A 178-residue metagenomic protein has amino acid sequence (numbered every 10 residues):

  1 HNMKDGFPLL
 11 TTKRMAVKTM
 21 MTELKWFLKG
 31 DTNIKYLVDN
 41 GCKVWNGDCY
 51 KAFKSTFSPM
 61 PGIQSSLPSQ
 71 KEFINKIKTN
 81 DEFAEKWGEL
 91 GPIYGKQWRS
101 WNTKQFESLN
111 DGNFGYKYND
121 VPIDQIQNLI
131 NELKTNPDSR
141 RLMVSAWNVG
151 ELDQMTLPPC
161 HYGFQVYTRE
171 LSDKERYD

Functional and structural regions predicted by a protein language model:
H1-Y177: Terminal, non-catalytic protein-protein interaction segments that mediate quaternary/complex assembly
